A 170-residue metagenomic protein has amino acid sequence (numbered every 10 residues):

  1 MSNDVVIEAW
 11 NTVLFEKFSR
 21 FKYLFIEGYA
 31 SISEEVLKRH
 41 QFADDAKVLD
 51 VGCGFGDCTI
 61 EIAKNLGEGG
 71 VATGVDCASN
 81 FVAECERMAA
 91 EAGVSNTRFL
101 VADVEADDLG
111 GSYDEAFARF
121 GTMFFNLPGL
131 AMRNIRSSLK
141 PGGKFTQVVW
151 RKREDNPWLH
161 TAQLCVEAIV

Functional and structural regions predicted by a protein language model:
M1-D44, D57-E61, N65, E84: Conserved class I S-adenosyl-L-methionine
F25, Y29-S33, F55-C58, A78-F81 (+2 more regions): Conserved donor sugar-nucleotide recognition element shared by glycan-biosynthetic enzymes
Q41-A43, G67, N126, K140: Short conserved AdoMet
K47-D107, L130: Class I SAM-dependent methyltransferase SAM/SAH-binding core
E105-A116: A short acidic, Gly/Pro-enriched loop at the edge of an enzyme's catalytic core that lines a small-molecule cofactor
D114-G129, R151: A short SAM/SAH-binding and catalytic strip from SAM-dependent methyltransferases
G129-K144: A short glycine-rich, Lys/Arg-flanked "PGG" loop and its adjoining helix->strand segment in the class I
K144-V170: Conserved class I S-adenosyl-L-methionine
